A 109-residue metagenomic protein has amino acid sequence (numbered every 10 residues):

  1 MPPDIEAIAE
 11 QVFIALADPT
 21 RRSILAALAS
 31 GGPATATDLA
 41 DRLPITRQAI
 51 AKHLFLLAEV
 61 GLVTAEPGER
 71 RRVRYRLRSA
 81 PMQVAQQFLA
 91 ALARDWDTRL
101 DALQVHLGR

Functional and structural regions predicted by a protein language model:
M1-I8, S30, Q83-R109: Amphipathic alpha-helical dimerization/coiled-coil segments that flank or bridge DNA-binding/regulatory modules
P2, A7-T46, E69-Q83: N-terminal helix-turn-helix DNA-binding core of bacterial DNA-binding proteins
I14, A26, A58, T64 (+1 more regions): A cross-family signal for key residues in well-ordered alpha-helices that form functional helical elements
P19, E59-G61, P81, R94 (+1 more regions): A generic structural signal for solvent-exposed, polar alpha-helical segments
T20, G32, A58-G61, L107: Short amphipathic alpha-helical segments enriched in hydrophobics
L54-F55: Short, hydrophobic-biased segments on the C-terminal half of alpha helices that form "recognition helices"
A58-E69, R76: Beta-hairpin "wing" of winged helix-turn-helix
